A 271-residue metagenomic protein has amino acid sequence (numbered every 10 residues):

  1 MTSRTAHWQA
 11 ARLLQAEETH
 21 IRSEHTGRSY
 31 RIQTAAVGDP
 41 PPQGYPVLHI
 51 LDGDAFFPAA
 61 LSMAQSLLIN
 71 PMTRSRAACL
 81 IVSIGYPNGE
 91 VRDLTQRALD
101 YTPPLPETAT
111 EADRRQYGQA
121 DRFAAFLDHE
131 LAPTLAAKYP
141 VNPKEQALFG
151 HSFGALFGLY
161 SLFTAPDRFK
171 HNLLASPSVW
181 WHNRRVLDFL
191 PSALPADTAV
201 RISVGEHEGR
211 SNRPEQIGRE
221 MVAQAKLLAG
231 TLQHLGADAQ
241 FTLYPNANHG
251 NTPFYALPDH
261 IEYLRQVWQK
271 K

Functional and structural regions predicted by a protein language model:
M1-P46, L80: A domain-start/cap signature at the N-terminus of enzymes
I50-D52, S83, S203: Structural cue for short, hydrophobic secondary-structure segments
F57-A124: Active-site machinery of serine-nucleophile hydrolases
A64, A155-P166: Short glycine-enriched nucleophile-adjacent loop and the immediately C-terminal alpha-helix near the catalytic center
F126-P143: Conserved acidic catalytic loop of the alpha/beta-hydrolase fold
Y139-H151, N172: Alpha/beta-hydrolase fold nucleophile elbow
D167-V179: A conserved short beta-strand
W180-A247: The feature captures the conserved acid-bearing segment of alpha/beta-hydrolase catalytic domains
